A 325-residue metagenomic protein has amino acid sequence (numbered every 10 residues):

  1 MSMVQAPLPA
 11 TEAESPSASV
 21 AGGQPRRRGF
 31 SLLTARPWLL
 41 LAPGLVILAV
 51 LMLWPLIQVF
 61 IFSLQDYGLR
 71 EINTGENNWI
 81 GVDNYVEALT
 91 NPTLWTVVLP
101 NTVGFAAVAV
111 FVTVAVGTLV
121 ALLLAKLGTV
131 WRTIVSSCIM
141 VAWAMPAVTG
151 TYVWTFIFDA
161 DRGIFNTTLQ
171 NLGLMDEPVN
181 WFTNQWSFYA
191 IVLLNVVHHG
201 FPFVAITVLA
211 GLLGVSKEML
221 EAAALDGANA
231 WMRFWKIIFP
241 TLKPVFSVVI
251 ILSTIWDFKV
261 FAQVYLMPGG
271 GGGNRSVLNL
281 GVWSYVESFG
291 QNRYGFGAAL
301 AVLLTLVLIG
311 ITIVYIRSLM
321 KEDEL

Functional and structural regions predicted by a protein language model:
M1-L41, T129-R132, I316-L325: Transmembrane alpha-helical segments of polytopic membrane transport and secretion proteins
R36-L325: A structural signal for multi-pass alpha-helical bundles of membrane permease subunits that mediate small-molecule
